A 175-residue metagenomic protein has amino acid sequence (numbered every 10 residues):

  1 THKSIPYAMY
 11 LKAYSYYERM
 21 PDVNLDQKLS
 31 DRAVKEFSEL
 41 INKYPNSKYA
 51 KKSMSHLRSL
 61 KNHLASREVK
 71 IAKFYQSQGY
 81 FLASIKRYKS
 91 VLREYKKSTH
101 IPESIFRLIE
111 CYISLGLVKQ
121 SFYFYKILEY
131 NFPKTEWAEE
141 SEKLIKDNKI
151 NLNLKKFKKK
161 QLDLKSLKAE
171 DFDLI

Functional and structural regions predicted by a protein language model:
T1-I175: Acidic, polar-rich low-complexity tracts and alpha-helical solenoid repeat scaffolds
